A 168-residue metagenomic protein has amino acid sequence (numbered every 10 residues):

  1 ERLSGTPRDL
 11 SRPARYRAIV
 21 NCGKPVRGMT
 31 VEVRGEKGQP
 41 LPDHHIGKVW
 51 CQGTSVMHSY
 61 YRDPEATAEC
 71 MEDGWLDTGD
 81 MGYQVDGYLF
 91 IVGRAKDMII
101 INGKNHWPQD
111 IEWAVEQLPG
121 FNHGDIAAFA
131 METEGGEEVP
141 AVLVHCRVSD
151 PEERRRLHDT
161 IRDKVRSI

Functional and structural regions predicted by a protein language model:
E1-I19, C146: Alpha-helical "lid/cap" subdomains adjacent to substrate-binding clefts that gate access and reposition the ligand
L10, K48, S149-E153: A general boundary/transition motif marking the beginning of the first structured unit of a protein
R12, W75, P119-F121: Noncatalytic linker/hinge segments flanking ATPase motor cores
P13-N21, V139, R156-L157: Glycine-rich, flexible loop segments associated with nucleotide phosphate handling
R15, I19-E32, E36-H44, K48-P108: Conserved ATP-binding/catalytic segment of the ANL
G53, H58-S59, E69, M81-I168: AMP-binding/adenylate-forming catalytic core of the ANL superfamily
